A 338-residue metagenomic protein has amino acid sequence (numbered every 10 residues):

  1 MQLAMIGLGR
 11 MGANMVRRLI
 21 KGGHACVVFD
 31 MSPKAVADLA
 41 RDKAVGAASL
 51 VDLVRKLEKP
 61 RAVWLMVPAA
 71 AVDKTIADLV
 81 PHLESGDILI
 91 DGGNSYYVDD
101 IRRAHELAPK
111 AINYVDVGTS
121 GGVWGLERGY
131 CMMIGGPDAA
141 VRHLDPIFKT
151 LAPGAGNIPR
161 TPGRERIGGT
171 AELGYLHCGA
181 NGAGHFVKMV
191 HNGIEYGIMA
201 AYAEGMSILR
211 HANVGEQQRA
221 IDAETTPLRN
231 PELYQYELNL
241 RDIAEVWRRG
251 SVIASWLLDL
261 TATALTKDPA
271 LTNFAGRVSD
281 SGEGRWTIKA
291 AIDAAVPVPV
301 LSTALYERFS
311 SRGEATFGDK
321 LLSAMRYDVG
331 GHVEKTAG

Functional and structural regions predicted by a protein language model:
M1-A62, G86, V123-L126, Y327: NAD(P)+-binding Rossmann beta1-loop-alpha1 motif at the extreme N-terminus of oxidoreductases
Q2-L8, R17, K149, G156-M189 (+1 more regions): NAD(P)-dependent Rossmann-like dehydrogenase/reductase catalytic/cofactor-binding core
C26, G46, L89, N113-V115 (+1 more regions): Hydrophobic beta-strand scaffold residues
V27, R128-A152, K188-Y196: Short beta-strand and adjoining strand-loop segment in the mid-core of the Rossmann-like NAD(P)-dependent dehydrogenase
V51, V63-L79, Y96-D99: Beta-loop-alpha module in the N-terminal Rossmann-like domain of NAD(P)-dependent dehydrogenases, especially those
S85-I88, G92-V141: Rossmann-fold NAD(P)-binding glycine/threonine-rich loop
